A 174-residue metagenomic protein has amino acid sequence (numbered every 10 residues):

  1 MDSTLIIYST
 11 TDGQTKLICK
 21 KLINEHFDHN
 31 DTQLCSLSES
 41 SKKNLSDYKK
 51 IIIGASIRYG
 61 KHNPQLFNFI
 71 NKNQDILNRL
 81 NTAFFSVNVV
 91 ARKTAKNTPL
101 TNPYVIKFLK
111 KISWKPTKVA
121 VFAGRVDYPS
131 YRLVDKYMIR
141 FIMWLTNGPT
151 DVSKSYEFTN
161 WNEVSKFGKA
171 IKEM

Functional and structural regions predicted by a protein language model:
M1-S3, E173-M174: Short, Lys/Arg-enriched, disordered terminal segments
D2, S40-K43, T159: Short coil/turn linker and secondary-structure boundary residues
D2-H29: N-terminal beta1-alpha1 ligand-phosphate binding loop
T11-Q14, S40, R58, V90-R92: Glycine-/small-residue-rich active-site loops that bind phosphorylated ligands and cofactors
E25-Q33, K50, A55-M174: FMN-binding flavodoxin-like domain, especially the glycine-rich phosphate-binding loop
N30-K42: A short, well-structured beta->alpha microelement
